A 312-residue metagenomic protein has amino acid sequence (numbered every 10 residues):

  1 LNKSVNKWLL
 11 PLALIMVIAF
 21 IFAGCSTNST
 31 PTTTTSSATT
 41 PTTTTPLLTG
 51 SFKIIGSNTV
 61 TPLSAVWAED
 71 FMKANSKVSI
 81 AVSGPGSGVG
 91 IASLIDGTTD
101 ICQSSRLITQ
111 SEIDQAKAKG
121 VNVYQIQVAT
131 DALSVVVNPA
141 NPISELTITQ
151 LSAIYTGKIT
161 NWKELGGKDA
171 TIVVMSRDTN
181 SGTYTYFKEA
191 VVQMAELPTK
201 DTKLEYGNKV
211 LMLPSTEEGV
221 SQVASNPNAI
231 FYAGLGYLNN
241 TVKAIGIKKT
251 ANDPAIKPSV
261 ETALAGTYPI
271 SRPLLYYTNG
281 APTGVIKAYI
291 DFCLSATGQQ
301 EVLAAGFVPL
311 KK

Functional and structural regions predicted by a protein language model:
L1-N2, T27: N-terminal acidic, proline/glycine-rich, low-complexity intrinsically disordered segments
N2-L12: Bacterial N-terminal signal peptides that target proteins for export
P11-A13, Q299-Q300: Short linear motifs in low-complexity, proline-biased tails and propeptides
L14-I18: Hydrophobic helical h-region of N-terminal Sec-dependent signal peptides in bacterial secretory/periplasmic proteins
F20-G24: C-terminal motif of bacterial Sec signal peptides marking the signal peptidase cleavage site
S26-K312: Exported/periplasmic ABC-transporter solute-binding proteins
